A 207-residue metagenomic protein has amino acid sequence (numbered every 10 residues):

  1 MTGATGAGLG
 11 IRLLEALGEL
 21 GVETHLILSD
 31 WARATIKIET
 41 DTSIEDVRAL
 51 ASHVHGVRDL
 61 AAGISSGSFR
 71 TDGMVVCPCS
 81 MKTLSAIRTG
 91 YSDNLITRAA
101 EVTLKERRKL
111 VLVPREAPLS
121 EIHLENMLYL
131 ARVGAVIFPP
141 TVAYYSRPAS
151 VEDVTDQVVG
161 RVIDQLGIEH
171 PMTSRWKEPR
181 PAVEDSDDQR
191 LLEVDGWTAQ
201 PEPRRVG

Functional and structural regions predicted by a protein language model:
M1-V111, A117-G207: A cross-family phosphate/adenosyl-ligand binding-site feature
